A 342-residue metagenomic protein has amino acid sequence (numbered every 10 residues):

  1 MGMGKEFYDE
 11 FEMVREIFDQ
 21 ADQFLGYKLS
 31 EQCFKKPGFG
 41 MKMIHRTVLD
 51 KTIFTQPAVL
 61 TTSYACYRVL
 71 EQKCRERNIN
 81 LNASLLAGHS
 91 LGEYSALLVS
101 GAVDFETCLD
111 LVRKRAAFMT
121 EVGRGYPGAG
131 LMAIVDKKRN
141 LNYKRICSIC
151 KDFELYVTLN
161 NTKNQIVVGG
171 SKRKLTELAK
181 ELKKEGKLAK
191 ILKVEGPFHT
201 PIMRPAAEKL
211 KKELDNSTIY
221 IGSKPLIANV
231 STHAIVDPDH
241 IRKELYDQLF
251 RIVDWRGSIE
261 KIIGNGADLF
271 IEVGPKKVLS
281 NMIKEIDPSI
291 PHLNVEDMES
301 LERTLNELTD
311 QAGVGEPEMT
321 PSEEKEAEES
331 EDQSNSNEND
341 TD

Functional and structural regions predicted by a protein language model:
M1-R145, L269-L301: FabD-like malonyl-/acyl-CoA
Q23-Y27, R75-R77, V99-F250: Alpha/beta catalytic cores of group-transfer enzymes, especially the acyltransferase/condensing modules of polyketide
T55-P57, P197, I252: Glycine-rich phosphate/pyrophosphate-binding beta-alpha loops
P201, S300-L308: Short, charged, surface-exposed secondary-structure boundary motifs
K211-K212, A312-P321, E326: A polyampholytic, Gly/Pro-enriched intrinsically disordered region
R256-E260: Short hydrophobic/charged patches on amphipathic alpha-helices used for structural packing and interfaces
I263-G264: Non-catalytic positions within long, well-ordered alpha-helices that form the structural scaffold/packing of enzyme
S322-D342: Long, low-complexity, intrinsically disordered segments
